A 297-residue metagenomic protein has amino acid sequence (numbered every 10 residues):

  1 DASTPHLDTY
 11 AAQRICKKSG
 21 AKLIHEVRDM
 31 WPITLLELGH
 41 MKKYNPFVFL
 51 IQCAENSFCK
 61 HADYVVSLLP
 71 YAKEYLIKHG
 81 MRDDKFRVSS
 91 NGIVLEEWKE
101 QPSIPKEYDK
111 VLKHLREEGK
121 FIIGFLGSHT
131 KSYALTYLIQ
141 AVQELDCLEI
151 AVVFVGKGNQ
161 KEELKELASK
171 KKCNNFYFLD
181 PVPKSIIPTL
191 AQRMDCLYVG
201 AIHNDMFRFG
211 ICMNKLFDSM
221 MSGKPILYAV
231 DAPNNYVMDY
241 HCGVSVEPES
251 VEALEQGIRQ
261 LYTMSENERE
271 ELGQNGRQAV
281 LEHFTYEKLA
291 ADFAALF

Functional and structural regions predicted by a protein language model:
L7-K22, P32-I33, N45-S67: Membrane-proximal helix-turn-helix segments that form the acceptor-binding/catalytic region of lipid-linked
Y71, S89-G92: Carbohydrate-associated surface elements
K99-R116, N267: A short helix/loop element that forms part of the nucleotide-sugar donor recognition site in Leloir-type
L112, R116-V142, V153: Conserved donor-binding/catalytic core segment of Leloir-type glycosyltransferases
Y133, P183-L190, L197-M220, L227-M238: Nucleotide-sugar-dependent
I150-V155, E162-T189: Nucleotide-activated donor-binding/catalytic signature segment of Leloir-type glycosyltransferases, i.e., the conserved
A232-Q260: Change "using UDP/GDP/dTDP sugars" to "using nucleotide sugars
A253, Q260, N267-E282, A295: A short, well-ordered alpha-helix in the C-terminal region of glycosyltransferases
